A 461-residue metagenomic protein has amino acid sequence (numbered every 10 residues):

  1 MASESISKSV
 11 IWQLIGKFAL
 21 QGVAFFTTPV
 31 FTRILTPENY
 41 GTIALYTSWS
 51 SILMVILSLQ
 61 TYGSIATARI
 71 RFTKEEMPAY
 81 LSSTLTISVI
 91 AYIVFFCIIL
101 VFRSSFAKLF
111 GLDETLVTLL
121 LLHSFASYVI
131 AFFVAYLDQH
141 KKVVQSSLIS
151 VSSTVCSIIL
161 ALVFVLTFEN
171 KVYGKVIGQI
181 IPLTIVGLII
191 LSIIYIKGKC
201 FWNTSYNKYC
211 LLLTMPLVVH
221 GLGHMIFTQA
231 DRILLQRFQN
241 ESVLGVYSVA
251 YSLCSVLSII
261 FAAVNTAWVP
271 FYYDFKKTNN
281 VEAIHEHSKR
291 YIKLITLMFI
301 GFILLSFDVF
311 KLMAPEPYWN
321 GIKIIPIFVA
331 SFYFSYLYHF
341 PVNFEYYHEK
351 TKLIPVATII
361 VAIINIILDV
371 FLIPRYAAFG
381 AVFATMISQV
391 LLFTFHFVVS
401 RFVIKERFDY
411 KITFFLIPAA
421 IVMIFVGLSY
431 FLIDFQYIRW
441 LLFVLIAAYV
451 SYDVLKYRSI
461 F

Functional and structural regions predicted by a protein language model:
M1-A2, I6, T118, V144 (+5 more regions): Interhelical loop/hinge segments that connect adjacent transmembrane helices in multipass membrane
E4-Y62, Y92, F96-L100, H123 (+5 more regions): Signature of the first transmembrane helix
S7, T73, A126-I149, G198 (+2 more regions): Membrane-interface junctions at transmembrane-helix termini in multi-pass inner-membrane proteins
K8-L20, L45-Y46, S51, V55-R103 (+4 more regions): Membrane-water interface segments that mark the loop-to-transmembrane alpha-helix transition
T28, L57-K74, Q139, C254-V281 (+2 more regions): Helix-loop junctions and terminal segments of transmembrane helices in multi-pass membrane transport/translocation
G63, S82-L109, L188, F261 (+2 more regions): Alpha-helical transmembrane segments of multi-pass membrane transport and lipid-handling proteins
T118, S147-I196, I359-I364, A378-V399 (+1 more regions): Hydrophobic alpha-helical transmembrane segments
V361-I364, K411-F461: Transmembrane alpha-helical segments of multi-pass transport proteins
